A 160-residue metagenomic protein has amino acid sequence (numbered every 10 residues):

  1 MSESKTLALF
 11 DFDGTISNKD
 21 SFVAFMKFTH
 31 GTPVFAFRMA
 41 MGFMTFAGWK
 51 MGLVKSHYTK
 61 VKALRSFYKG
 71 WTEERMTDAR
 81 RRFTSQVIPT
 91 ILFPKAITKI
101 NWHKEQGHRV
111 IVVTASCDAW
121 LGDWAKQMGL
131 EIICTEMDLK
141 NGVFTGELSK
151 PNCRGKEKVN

Functional and structural regions predicted by a protein language model:
M1-G52: Active-site neighborhood of HAD-like aspartate-dependent phosphohydrolases
M1-K5, D78, S85-N160: C-terminal cap/substrate-recognition subdomain and adjoining C-terminal extension of metal-dependent phosphatase-like
D13, L64, T84, S149-K150: Conserved short-loop catalytic and cofactor-binding motifs
D20, W71, E157: Conserved active-site and cofactor/substrate-binding residues in soluble primary-metabolism enzymes
S21, H57-T59: Short, conserved active-site loops that position catalytic residues or coordinate cofactors/metal ions across diverse
T32-F35, G52-K55, T72-R75, I91-P94 (+1 more regions): Conserved alpha/beta cores of soluble small-molecule-handling proteins
G48-W49, K60-E73, A125-M137: Short, compositionally biased "basic patch" segments
T59-K95: Metal-dependent phosphoesterase signature
